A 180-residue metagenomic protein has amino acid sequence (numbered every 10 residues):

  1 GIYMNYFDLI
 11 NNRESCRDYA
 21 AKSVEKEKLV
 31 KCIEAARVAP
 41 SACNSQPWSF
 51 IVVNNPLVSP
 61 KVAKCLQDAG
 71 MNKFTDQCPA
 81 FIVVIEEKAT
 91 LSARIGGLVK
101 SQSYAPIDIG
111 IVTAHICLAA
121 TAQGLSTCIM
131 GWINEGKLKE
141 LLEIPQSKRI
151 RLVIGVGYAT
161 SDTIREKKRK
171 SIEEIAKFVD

Functional and structural regions predicted by a protein language model:
G1-Y3: Short, Lys/Arg-enriched N-terminal segments with co-localized hydrophobic residues within the first ~10-30 amino acids
Y6-C16, E25, L152-D180: C-terminal helix-cap and adjacent tail motif
L29-R37: A structural motif
A36-R37, I82, G97-L141: Small-aliphatic-rich amphipathic alpha-helix that forms the alpha element of a beta-alpha
N44-I109: Glycine/small-residue-rich phosphate/adenosyl-binding loop
M71-F81, I144-R165: A glycine-rich helix N-cap at a beta->alpha junction
E86, W132, Y158: Short secondary-structure boundary segments
